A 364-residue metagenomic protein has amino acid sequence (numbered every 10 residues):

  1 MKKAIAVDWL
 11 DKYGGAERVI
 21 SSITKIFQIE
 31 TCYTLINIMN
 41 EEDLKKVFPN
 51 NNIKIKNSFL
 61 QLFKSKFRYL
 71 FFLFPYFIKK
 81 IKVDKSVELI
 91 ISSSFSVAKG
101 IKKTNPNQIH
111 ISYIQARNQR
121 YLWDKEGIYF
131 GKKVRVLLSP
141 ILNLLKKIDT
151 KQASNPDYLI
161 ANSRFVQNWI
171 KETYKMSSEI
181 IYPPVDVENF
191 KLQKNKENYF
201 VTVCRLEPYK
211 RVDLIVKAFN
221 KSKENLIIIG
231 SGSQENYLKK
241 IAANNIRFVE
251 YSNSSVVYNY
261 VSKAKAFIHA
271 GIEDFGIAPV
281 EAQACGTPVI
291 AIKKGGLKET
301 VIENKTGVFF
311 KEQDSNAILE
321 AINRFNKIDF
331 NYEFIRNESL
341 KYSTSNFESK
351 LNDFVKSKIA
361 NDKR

Functional and structural regions predicted by a protein language model:
C32-K99: Active-site donor-binding segments of glycosyltransferases and PAPS-dependent sulfotransferases
F74, Q313-N316, K327-K358, K363: A charged, aromatic-enriched C-terminal amphipathic alpha-helix characteristic of glycosyltransferases across folds
D84, F130-L159, Q167: Membrane-proximal helix-turn-helix segments that form the acceptor-binding/catalytic region of lipid-linked
V185, K191-K210, V216-I227: Conserved donor-binding/catalytic core segment of Leloir-type glycosyltransferases
N236-S255: Nucleotide-activated donor-binding/catalytic signature segment of Leloir-type glycosyltransferases, i.e., the conserved
S262-D274, T287: Acidic donor-binding loop of glycosyltransferase active sites
P288-I292, V301: Short hydrophobic beta-strand element within catalytic cores of glycosyltransferases and related nucleotide-activated
E303-N304, V308-S315, I322-D329: Conserved acidic donor-binding segment of nucleotide-sugar-dependent glycosyltransferases
